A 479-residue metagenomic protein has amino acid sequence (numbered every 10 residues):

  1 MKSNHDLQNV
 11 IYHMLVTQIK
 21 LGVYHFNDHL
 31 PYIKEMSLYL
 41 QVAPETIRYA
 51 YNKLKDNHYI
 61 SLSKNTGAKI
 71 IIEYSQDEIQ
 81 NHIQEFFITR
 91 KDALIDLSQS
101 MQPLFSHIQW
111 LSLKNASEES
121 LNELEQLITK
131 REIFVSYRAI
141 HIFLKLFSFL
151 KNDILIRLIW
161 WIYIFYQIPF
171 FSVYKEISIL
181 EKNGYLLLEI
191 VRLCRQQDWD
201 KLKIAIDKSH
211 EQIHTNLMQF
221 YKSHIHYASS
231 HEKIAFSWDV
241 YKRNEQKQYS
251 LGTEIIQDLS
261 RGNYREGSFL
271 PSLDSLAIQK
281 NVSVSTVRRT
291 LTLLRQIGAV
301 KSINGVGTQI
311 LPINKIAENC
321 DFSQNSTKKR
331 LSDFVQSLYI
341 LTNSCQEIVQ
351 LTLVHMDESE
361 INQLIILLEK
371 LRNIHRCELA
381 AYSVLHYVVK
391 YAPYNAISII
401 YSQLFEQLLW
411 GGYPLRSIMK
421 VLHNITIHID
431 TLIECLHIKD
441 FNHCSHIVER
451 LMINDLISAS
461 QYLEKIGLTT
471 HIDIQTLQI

Functional and structural regions predicted by a protein language model:
M1-F26, Q84-I190, L409: Ordered, small/hydrophobic-rich secondary-structure cores
M1-L38, Y221-L270, L331: Extreme N-terminal segment that seeds HTH/winged-HTH DNA-binding domains in transcriptional regulators
N4-H13, Y32, T66-I83, Q248-Y249 (+2 more regions): Short, cationic-aromatic polyanion-contact patches
T17, G22-T66, I70, L259-I310: N-terminal helix-turn-helix
N27, N115-E119, K130-F134, L150-D153 (+7 more regions): Short helix-adjacent coil turns
E73-W110, Y163-I164, P169, S237 (+1 more regions): Conserved segment of winged-helix/HTH DNA-binding domains
E118-P169, A205-Q212, E358-Y413, I447 (+1 more regions): Conserved amphipathic alpha-helical segments that form helical-bundle/coiled-coil interaction surfaces
K175-K242, I256, P414-I479: C-terminal all-alpha effector/ligand-binding and dimerization domain of prokaryotic HTH-type transcriptional repressors
